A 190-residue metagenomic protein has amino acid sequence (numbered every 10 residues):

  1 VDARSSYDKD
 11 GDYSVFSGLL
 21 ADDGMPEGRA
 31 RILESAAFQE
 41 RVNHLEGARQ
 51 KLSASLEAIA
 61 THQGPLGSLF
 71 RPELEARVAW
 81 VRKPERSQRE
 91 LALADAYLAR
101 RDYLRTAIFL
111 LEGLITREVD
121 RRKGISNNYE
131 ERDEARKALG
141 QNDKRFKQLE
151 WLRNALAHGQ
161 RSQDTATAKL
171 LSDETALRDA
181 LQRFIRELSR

Functional and structural regions predicted by a protein language model:
V1-R190: Long, low-complexity, Lys/Arg-enriched
